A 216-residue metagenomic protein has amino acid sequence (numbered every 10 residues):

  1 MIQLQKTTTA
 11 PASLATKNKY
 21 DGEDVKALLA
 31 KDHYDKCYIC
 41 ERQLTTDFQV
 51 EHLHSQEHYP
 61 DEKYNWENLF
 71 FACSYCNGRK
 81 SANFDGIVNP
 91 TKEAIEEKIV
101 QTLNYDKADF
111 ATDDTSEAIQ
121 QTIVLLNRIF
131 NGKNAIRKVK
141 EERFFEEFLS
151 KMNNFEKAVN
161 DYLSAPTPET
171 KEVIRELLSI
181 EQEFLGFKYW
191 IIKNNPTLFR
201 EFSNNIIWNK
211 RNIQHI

Functional and structural regions predicted by a protein language model:
M1-K36, Y59-Y64, F155-N160, S164: Short, charged surface segments at domain edges that flank catalytic/cofactor-binding sites
T8, A12-A15, V25-L28, L44 (+3 more regions): Amphipathic, alpha-helical segments enriched in basic
I39-A72, A82-I99: Histidine-centered nuclease catalytic patch
C76: DNA major-groove recognition helix of helix-turn-helix/homeodomain DNA-binding modules
R79: Short, basic alpha-helical nucleic acid-contact segments in DNA-binding proteins and DNA transaction factors
N83-S164: Conserved, surface-exposed functional patches that form binding/active-site neighborhoods
N131-I216: C-terminal, charged low-complexity interaction regions
